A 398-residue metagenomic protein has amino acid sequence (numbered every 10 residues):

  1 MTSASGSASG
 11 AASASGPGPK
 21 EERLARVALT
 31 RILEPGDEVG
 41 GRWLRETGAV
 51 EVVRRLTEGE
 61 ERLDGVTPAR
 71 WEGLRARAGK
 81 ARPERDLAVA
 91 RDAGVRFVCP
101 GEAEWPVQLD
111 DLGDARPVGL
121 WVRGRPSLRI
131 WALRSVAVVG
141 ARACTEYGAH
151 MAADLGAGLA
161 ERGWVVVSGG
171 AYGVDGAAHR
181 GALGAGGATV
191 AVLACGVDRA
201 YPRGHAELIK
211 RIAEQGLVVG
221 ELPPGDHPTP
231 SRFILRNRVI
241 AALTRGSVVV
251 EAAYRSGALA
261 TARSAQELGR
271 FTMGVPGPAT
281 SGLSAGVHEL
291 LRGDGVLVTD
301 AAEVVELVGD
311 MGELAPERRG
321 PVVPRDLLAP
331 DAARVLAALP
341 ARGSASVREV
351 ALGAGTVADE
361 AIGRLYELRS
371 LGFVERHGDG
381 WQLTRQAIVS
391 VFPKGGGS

Functional and structural regions predicted by a protein language model:
M1-G6, G10-K20, E34, C99-S398: Glycine-biased, small-residue-rich flexible motifs in mid-sequence functional cores and linkers
M1-P117: N-terminal positively charged helical leader segments and presequences
